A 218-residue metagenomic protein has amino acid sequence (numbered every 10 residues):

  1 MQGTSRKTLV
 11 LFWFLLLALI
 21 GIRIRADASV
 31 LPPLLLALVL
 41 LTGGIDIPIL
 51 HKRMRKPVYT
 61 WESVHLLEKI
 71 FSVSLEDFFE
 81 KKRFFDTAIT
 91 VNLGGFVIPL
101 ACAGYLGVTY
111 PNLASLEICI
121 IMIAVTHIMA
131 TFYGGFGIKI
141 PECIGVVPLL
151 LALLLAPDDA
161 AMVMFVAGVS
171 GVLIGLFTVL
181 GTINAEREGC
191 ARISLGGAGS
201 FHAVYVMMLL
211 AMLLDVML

Functional and structural regions predicted by a protein language model:
M1-R25, S29-L34, L38, G137-L218: C-terminal transmembrane helix-loop-helix hairpin of multi-pass membrane proteins
T4, T8, T42, T60 (+6 more regions): Residue-identity detector for threonine
G21-I22, I45-R53, D77-F79, A124-F136 (+1 more regions): C-terminal ends of transmembrane helices
L31-P32, L36-I118, A191-L209: Alpha-helical transmembrane segments and their cytosolic membrane-interface
L41-P48, G104-V108, I128-F132, L154 (+3 more regions): Structural signature of transmembrane alpha-helix termini at the membrane-water interface
K82, D86, T90-A160, M164 (+1 more regions): Conserved mixed alpha/beta catalytic, RNA-binding, or beta-rich assembly cores of soluble enzyme, regulatory
